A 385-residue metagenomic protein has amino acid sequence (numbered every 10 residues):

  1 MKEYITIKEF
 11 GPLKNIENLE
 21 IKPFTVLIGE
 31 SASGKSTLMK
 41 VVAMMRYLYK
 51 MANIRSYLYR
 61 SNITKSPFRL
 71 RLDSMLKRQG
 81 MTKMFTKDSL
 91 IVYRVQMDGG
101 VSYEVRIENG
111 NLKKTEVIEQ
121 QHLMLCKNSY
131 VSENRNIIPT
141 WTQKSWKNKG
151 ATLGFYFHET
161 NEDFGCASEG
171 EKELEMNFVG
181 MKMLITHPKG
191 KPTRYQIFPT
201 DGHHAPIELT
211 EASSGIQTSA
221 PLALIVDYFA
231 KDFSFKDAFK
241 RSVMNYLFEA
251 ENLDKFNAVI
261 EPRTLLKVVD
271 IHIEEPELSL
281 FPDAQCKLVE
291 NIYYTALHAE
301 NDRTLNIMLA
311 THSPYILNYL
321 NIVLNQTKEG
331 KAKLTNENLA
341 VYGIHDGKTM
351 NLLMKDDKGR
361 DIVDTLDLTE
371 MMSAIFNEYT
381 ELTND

Functional and structural regions predicted by a protein language model:
M1-A43: Pre-Walker A-like glycine/lysine-rich segment at the N-terminus of P-loop NTPase domains
Y4-T6, R46-I271, H298-A299, H345-D385: Phosphate-coordinating catalytic segments in nucleotide- and nucleic-acid-processing enzymes
K22-T25, V268-V269, L305: Pre-Walker A (Motif I) flank of P-loop NTPase domains
T37-K40, A220-L224, Y315-N318: Short amphipathic alpha-helical face segments that pack within enzyme cores and frequently flank/anchor catalytic
M39-A43, L222, Q285-I292: Motif I (Walker A/P-loop) of helicase-class P-loop NTPases
E274-P276: Walker B catalytic acidic pair
D283-D385: C-terminal lobe/lid and adjacent interdomain/linker elements of RecA-like ASCE P-loop ATPase modules
